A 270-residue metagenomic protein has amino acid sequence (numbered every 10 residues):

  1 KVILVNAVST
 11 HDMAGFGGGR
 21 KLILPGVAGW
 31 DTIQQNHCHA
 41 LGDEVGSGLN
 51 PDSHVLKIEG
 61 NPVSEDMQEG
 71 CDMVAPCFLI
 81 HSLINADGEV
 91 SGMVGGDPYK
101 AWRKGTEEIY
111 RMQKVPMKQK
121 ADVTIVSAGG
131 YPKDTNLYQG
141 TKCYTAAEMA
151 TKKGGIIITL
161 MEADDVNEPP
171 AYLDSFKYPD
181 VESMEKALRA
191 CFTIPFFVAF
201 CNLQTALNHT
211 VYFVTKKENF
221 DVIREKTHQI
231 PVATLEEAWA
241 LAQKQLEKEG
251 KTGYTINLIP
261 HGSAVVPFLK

Functional and structural regions predicted by a protein language model:
K1-K120: Conserved, well-structured core segments that form the ligand-binding/active-site neighborhood of functional domains
I3-V5, D122-S127, I158, N257-L258: Structural motif
T10-D12, K133, V166: Short glycine-rich, flexible loops that bind phosphorylated cofactors or substrates
H54-I58, D134-T135, Q229: Alpha-helix capping and helix-loop boundary segments enriched in small/acidic/polar residues
M73, E108, S127, A150 (+1 more regions): Generic, well-ordered alpha-helical scaffold segments in large soluble proteins
L83-N85, G129-Y131, M161-D164: Histidine- and/or cysteine-centered catalytic micro-motif in compact active-site loops
G129-Q139: Short, glycine-rich nucleotide/cofactor-binding loops
G140-K270: C-terminal non-catalytic interaction/assembly regions of soluble proteins
